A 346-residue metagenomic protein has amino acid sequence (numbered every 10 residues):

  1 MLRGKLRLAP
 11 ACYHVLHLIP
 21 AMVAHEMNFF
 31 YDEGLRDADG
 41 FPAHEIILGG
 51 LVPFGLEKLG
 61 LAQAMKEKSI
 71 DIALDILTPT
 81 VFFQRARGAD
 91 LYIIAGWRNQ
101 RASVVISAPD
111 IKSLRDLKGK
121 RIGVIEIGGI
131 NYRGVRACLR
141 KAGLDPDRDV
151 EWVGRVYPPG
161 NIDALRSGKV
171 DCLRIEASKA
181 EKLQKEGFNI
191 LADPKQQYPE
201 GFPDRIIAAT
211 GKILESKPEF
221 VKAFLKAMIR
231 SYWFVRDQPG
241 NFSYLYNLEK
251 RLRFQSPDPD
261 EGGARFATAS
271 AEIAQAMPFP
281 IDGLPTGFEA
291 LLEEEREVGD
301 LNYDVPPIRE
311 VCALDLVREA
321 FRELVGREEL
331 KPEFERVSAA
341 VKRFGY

Functional and structural regions predicted by a protein language model:
L2-Y157, N161-A164, D171-A177, F188-P194 (+2 more regions): Short, glycine-/small- and polar/acidic-enriched structural segments that line small-molecule recognition paths
M22, A62, V81-F82, R136 (+4 more regions): Predominant activation on well-ordered alpha-helical scaffold segments within soluble catalytic domains
A38-P53, E151, E261-Q275, P306-R318: Short linear loop/turn motifs
S113, I281-P285, A313: A diffuse structural propensity rather than consistent per-protein peaks
G160-Q255: Pocket-lining segment of extracytoplasmic ligand-binding domains
S216-D304: Secondary-structure end/capping motifs
L292-Y346: Conserved C-terminal helix/tail region of periplasmic/extracytoplasmic solute-binding proteins
